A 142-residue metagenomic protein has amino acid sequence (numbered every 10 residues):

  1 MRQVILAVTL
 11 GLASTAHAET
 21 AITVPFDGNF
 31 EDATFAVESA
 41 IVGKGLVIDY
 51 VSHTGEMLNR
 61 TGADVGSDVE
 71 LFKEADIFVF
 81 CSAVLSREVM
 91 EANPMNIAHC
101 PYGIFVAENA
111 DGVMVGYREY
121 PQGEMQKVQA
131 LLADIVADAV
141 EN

Functional and structural regions predicted by a protein language model:
M1-A7: Sec-dependent signal peptide recognition, specifically the positively charged N-region followed immediately by
T9-A18: Hydrophobic h-region of N-terminal signal peptides that target proteins for export in Gram-negative bacteria
A18-G55: Terminal, regulation- and interaction-focused segments at domain boundaries
F26, S52, S82-V84, I104 (+1 more regions): A mature extracytoplasmic/lumenal domain signature
A33, V37, S86, V128-L132: Stable alpha-helical elements in mature extracytoplasmic
N59-F105: Mid-chain, structured segments of secreted extracytoplasmic proteins
C100-Q122: Beta-strand/loop substructures that line and gate deep hydrophobic ligand-binding cavities in soluble
M114-N142: C-terminal partner/receptor-binding element of secreted or periplasmic proteins
